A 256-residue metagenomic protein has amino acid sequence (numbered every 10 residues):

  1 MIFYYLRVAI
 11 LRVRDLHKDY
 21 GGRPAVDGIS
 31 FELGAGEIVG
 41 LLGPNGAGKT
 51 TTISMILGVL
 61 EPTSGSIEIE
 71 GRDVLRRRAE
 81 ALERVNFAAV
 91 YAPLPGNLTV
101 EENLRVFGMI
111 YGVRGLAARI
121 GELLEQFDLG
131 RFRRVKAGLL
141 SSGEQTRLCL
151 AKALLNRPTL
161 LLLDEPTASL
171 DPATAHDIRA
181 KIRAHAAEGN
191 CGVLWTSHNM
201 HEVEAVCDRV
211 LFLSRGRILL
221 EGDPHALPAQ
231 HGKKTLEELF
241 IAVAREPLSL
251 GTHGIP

Functional and structural regions predicted by a protein language model:
N86, R105, M109-F132: Conserved ABC ATPase "signature" region
K136-L140: Conserved ABC ATPase signature
R157: Conserved catalytic motifs of ABC-family nucleotide-binding domains
L161-E165: Catalytic Walker B motif of ABC-type/P-loop ATPase nucleotide-binding domains
H176-G189: Helical segment within the ABC ATPase nucleotide-binding domain
E221-G222: ABC ATPase "signature
